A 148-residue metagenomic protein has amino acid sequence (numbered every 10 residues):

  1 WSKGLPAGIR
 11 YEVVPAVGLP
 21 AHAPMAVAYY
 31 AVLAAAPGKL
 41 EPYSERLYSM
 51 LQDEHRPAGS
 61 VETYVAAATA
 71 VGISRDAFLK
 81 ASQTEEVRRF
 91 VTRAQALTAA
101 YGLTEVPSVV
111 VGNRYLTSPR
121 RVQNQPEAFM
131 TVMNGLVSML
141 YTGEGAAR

Functional and structural regions predicted by a protein language model:
W1, A31, A66-A67, V71 (+1 more regions): Residues within well-ordered alpha helices
W1-E62, G135-G143: Structural alpha/beta surface segment adjacent to cysteine/selenocysteine redox centers across thiol/disulfide enzymes
V14-P15, Y64, T84, P119: Residues at structural and domain junctions
A36-G38, P42, A67-S74: A structural motif
T69-R148: C-terminal cap of thioredoxin/glutaredoxin-like
